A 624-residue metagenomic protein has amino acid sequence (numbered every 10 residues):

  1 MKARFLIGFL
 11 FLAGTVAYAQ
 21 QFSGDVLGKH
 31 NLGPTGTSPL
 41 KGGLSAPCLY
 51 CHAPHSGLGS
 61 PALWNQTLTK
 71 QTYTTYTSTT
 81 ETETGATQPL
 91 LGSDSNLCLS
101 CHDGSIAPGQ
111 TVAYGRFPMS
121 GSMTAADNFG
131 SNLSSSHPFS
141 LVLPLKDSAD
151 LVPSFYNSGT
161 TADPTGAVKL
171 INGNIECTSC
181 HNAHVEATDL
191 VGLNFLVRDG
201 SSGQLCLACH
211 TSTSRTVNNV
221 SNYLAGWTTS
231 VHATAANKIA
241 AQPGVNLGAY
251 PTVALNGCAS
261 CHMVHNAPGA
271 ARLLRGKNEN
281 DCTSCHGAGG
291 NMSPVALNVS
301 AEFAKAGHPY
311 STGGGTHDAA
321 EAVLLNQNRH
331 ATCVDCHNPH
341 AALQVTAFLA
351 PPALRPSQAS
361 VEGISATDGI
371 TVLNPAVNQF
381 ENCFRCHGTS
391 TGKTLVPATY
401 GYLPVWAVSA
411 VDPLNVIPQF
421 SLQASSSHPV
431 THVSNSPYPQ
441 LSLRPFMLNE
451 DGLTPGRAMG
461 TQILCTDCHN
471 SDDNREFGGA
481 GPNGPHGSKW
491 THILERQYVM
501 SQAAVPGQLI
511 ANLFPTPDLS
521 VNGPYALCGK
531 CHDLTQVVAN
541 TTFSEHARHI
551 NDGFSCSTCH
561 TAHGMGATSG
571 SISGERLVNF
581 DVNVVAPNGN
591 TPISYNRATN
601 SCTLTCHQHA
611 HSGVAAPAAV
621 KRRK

Functional and structural regions predicted by a protein language model:
M1-K2: N-terminal secretory signal peptides that target proteins for export/translocation
F5-A13: Sec-dependent N-terminal signal peptides
T15-A19: Sec/Tat signal peptide C-region and signal peptidase I cleavage site
Q20-K624: A motif-centric signal for short, conserved binding hotspots located in accessible loops or intrinsically disordered
